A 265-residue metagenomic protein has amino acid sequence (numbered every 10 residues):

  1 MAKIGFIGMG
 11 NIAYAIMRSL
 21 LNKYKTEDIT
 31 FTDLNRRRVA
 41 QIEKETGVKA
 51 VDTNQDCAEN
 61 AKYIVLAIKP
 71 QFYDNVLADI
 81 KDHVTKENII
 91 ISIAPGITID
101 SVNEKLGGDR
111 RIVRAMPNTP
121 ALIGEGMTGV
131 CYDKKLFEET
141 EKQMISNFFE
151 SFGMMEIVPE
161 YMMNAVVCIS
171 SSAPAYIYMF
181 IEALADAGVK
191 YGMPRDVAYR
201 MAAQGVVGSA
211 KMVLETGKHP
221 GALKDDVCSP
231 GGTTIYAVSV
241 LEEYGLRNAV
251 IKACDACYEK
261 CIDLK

Functional and structural regions predicted by a protein language model:
M1-D52, D56-E59, E125-G126, V189-Y191: NAD(P)+-binding Rossmann beta1-loop-alpha1 motif at the extreme N-terminus of oxidoreductases
I29, V39, C57, P194-M201 (+2 more regions): Small-residue helix-packing motif on alpha-helices
R37, T46, N54-E59, Y63-V130: Rossmann-like NAD(P)(H) cofactor-binding subdomain of soluble oxidoreductases
S101, K105-R111, M127-V166, Y178-E215 (+1 more regions): Internal alpha-helical scaffold of NAD(P)-dependent oxidoreductase catalytic cores
V113, M163-C168, P220-D225: Short pre-catalytic strand/loop immediately N-terminal to key active-site residues, enriched for Gly-Thr
A203-K265: NAD(P)-dependent Rossmann-like dehydrogenase/reductase catalytic/cofactor-binding core
